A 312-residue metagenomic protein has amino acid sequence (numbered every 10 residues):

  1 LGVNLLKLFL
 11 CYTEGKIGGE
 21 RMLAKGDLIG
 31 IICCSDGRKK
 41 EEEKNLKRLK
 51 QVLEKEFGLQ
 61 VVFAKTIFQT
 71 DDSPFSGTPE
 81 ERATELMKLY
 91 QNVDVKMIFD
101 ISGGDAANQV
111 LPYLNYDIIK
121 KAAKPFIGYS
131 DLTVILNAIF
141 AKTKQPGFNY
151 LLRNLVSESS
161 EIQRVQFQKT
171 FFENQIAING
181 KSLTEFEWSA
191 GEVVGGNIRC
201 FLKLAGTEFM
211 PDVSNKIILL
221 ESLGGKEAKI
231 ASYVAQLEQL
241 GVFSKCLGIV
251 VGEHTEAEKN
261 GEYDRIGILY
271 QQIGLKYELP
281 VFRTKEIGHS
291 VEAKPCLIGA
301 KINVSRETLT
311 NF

Functional and structural regions predicted by a protein language model:
V3-R21: Short, Lys/Arg-enriched N-terminal segments with co-localized hydrophobic residues within the first ~10-30 amino acids
R21-D94: ATP/NTP phosphate-donor binding region
N45-L46, T78-R82, S232-L237, E262-L269: Charged helix-capping and loop-helix junction motifs
M97-N108, Y129: N-terminal glycine-rich "phosphate-gripper" loop used for MgATP/nucleotide binding and carboxylate activation
L114-A138, P146-R153, P280-V281: Short, acidic/small-residue loops that bind anionic groups at enzyme active sites
Q145-G206: Conserved anion/nucleotide-ligand pocket segment
D212-G261, R265: Internal helical hairpin/lid segments
E253-F312: ATP/nucleoside-binding phosphotransfer catalytic cores, i.e., glycine-rich phosphate-binding loops
